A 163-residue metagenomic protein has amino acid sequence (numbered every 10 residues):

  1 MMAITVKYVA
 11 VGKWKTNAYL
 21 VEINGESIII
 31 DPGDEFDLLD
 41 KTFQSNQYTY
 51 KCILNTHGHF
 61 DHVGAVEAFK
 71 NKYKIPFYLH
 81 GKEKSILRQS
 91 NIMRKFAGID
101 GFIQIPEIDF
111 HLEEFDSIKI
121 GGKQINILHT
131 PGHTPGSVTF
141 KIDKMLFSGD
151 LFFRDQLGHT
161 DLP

Functional and structural regions predicted by a protein language model:
M1-T5, K74, T160-D161: Accessory terminal helices/loops
M2-N46, V138-G149: Conserved beta-strand hairpin/beta-sheet module of binuclear metal-dependent hydrolase folds, prominently
V9-V11, E107-D109, L128-P131: Short Gly/Pro-enriched turn/cap motifs at secondary-structure boundaries
W14-K15, I105, G121, T134: Short, basic and Ser/Thr-rich N-terminal targeting/leader segments
A18, L39, A65, R88-S90 (+2 more regions): Short, function-defining helix-loop hinge/capping sites that tune catalysis or transport
V21, D31, H57, F69 (+4 more regions): Divalent metal-coordination and catalytic microenvironments
S27, M93, S117, Q124-P163: Metallo-beta-lactamase
E35-K119: Active-site HxH/HxHxD metal-binding segment of metal-dependent hydrolases
